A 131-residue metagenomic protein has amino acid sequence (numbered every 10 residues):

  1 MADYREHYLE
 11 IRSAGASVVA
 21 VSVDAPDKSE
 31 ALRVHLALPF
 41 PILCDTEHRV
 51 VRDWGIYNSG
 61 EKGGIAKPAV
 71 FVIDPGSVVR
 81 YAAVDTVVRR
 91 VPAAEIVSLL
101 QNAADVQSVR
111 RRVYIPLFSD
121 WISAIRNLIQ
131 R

Functional and structural regions predicted by a protein language model:
M1-R131: Chalcogenol-based redox active-site neighborhoods
